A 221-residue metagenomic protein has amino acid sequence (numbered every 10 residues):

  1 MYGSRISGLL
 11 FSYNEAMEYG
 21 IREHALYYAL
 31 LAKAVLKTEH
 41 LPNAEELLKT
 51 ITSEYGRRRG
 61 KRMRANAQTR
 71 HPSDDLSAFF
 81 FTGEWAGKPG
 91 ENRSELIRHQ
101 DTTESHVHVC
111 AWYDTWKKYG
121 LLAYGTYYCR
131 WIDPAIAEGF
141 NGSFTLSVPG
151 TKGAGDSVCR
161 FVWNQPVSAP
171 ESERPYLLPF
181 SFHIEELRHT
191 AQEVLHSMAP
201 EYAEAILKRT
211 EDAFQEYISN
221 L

Functional and structural regions predicted by a protein language model:
M1-T102, A111, T115-Y128, E138-G139 (+2 more regions): N-terminal accessory segment detector
H108: Residues forming anionic-ligand binding surfaces in small-molecule and nucleic-acid pockets of primarily soluble enzymes
